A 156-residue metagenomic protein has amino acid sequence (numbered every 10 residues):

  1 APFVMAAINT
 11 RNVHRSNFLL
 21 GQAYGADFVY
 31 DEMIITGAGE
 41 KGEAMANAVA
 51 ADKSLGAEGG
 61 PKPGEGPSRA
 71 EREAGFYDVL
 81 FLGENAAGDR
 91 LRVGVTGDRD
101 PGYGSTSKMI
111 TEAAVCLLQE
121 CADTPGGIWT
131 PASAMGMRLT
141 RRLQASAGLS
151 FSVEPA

Functional and structural regions predicted by a protein language model:
A1-A156: C-terminal catalytic/substrate-binding lobe primarily of soluble NAD(P)-dependent oxidoreductases
